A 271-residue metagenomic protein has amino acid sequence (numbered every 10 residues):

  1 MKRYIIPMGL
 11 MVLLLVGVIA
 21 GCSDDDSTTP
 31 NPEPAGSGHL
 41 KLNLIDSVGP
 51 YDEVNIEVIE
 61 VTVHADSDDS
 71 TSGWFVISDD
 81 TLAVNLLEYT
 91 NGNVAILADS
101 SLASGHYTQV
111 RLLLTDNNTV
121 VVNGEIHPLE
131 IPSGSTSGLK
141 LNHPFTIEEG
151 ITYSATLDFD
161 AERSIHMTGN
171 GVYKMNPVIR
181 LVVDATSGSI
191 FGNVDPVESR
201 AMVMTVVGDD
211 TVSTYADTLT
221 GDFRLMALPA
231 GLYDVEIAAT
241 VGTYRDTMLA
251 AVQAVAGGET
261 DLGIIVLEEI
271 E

Functional and structural regions predicted by a protein language model:
M1-G9: Bacterial N-terminal signal peptides that target proteins for export
L10-L15: Hydrophobic helical h-region of N-terminal Sec-dependent signal peptides in bacterial secretory/periplasmic proteins
G17-G21: C-terminal motif of bacterial Sec signal peptides marking the signal peptidase cleavage site
S23-E271: A short, solvent-exposed, low-complexity linear motif enriched for acidic/polar residues with Pro/Gly/Ser/Thr
